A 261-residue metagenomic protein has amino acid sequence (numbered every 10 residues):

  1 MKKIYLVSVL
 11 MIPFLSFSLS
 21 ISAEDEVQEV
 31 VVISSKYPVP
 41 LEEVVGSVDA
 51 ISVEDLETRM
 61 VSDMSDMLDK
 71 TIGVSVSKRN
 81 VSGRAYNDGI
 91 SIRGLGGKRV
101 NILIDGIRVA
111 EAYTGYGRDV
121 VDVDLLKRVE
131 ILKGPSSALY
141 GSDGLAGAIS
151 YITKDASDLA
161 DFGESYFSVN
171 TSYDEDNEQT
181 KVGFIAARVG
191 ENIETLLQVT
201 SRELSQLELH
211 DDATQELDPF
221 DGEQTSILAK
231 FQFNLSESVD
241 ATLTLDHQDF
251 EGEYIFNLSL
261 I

Functional and structural regions predicted by a protein language model:
M1-D25: Cleavable N-terminal targeting peptides that direct proteins into the secretory/outer-membrane pathway or into
E29-E57, G89: N-terminal periplasmic "start-of-domain" segments of outer-membrane beta-barrel proteins
R59, D63, N87, G144-A146 (+3 more regions): Transmembrane beta-barrel architecture of outer-membrane proteins
S65, D69-R108, K127: Extracytoplasmic beta-strand/coil segments of soluble accessory domains associated with Gram-negative outer-membrane
R79, Y116, Y140, T171-D174 (+2 more regions): Outer-membrane beta-barrel domain signature
S91, I107-P135: Short acidic/polar hinge/loop motifs at secondary-structure boundaries that mediate gating or recognition
V123-S168: A beta-strand signature from Gram-negative outer-membrane beta-barrel systems, especially the internal plug domain
S157-D158, F162-S168, N177, K181-I261: Periplasmic-side early beta-strands and strand-to-turn transitions of outer-membrane beta-barrels
